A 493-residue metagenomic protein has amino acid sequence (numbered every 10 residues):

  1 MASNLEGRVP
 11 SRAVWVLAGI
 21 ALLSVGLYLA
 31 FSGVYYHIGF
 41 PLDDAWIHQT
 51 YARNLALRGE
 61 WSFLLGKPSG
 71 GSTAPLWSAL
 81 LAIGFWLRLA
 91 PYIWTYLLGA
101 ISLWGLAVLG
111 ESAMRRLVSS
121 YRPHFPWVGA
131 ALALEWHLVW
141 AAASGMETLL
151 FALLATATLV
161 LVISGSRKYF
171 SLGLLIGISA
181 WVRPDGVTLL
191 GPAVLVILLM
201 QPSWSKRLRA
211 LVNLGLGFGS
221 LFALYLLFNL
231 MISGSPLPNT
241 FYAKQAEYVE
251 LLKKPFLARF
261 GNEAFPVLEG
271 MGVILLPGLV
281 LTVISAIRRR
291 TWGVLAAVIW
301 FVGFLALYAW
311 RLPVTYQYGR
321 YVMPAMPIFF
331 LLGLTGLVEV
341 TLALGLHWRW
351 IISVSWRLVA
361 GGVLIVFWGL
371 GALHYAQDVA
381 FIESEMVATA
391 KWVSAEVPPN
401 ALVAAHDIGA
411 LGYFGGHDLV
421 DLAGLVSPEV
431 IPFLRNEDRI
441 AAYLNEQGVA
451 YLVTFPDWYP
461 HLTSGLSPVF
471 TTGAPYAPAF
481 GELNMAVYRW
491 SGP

Functional and structural regions predicted by a protein language model:
A18-V25, P126-V128, L132, G215-Y225 (+3 more regions): Transmembrane alpha-helix segments characteristic of polytopic inner-membrane glycan-assembly/cell-envelope
G33-G39, V359-G412, D418-D457, A474-P493: Membrane-embedded, lumen/periplasm-facing catalytic core of multi-pass transferases that use lipid-linked donors
T50-Y51, L57-T73, L230-A286, Y316-G319 (+1 more regions): Membrane-lumen/periplasm interface segments of multi-pass, membrane-embedded glycan/lipid transferases
L97-S120, A157: Transmembrane-helix motifs of polytopic, lipid-linked glycan transferases
A107-E111, V194-L198, F265-L305, F330-E339 (+2 more regions): Hydrophobic, aromatic-rich transmembrane alpha-helices and their immediate juxtamembrane boundary segments
L109-S112, L150-I176, G191-V194, L198 (+1 more regions): Specific aromatic-rich, kink-prone transmembrane helix
R115-R116, Y121-R122, Q201-L216, L279-W300 (+2 more regions): Membrane-interface helix-loop-helix junctions at transmembrane boundaries of multi-pass membrane enzymes, predominantly
S179-P184, T188-G191, L268-V273, V314-G345: Hydrophobic/aromatic-rich transmembrane helices and adjacent perimembrane loops
